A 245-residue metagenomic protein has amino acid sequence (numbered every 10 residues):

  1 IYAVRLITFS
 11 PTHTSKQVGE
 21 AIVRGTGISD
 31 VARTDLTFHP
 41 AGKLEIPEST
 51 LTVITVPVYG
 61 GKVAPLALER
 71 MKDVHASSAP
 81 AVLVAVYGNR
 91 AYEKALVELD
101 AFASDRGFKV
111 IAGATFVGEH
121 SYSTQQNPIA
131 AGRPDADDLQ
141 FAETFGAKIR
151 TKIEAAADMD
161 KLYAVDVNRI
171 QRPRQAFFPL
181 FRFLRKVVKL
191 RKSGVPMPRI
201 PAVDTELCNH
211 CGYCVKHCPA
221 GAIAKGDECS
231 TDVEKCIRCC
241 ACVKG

Functional and structural regions predicted by a protein language model:
I1-L6, S10-F38, G42, I46-R191: FMN-binding flavodoxin-like domain, especially the glycine-rich phosphate-binding loop
R172-H210, V215-K216: A mid-sequence, solvent-exposed acidic-amphipathic segment
V203-D204, N209-I237, A241-G245: Iron-sulfur cluster-binding cysteine motifs and their immediate structural context in ferredoxin-like electron-transfer
